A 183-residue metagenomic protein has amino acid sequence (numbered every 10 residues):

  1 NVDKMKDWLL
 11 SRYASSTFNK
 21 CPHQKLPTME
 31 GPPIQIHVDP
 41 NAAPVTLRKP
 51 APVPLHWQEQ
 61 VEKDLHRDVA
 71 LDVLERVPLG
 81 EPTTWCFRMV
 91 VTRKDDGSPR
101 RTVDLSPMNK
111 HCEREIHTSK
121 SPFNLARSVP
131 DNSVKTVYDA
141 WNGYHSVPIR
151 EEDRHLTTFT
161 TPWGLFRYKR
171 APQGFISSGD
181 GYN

Functional and structural regions predicted by a protein language model:
N1-H117: Reverse-transcribing Pol proteins
F18-K20, E151, G181: Conserved alpha/beta core surface patches that mediate binding of polyanionic ligands
I36, R101-V103, T136, T157-F159 (+1 more regions): Short beta-strand motif preference
Q58, S133, Y144, L165-N183: Conserved pre-motif C helix in the palm subdomain of viral-like polymerases
V90-R93, S128, T158-P162: Short conserved beta-strand segments at catalytic cores or DNA/RNA-binding microdomains of nucleic-acid binding
D96-N109, L125-S146: Conserved catalytic palm subdomain of right-hand nucleotidyl-transferase polymerases, strongest for RNA-directed enzymes
N109-H117, Y144-L156: Cytochrome P450 core scaffold surrounding the K-helix E-X-X-R motif and the conserved "meander" helix-loop region
K110-S121, G174-N183: Active-site beta-loop-alpha junctions of metal-dependent nucleic acid enzymes, especially the RNase H-like/DDE
